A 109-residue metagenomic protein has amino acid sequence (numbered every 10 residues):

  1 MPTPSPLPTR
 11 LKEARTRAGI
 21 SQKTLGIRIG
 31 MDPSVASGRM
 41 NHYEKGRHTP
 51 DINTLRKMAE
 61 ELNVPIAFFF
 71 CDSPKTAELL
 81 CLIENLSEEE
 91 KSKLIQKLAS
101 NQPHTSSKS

Functional and structural regions predicted by a protein language model:
M1-R17: A short, Lys/Arg-rich alpha-helix, primarily the initiator
T16, I27, E60: Alpha-helical residues within the helix-turn-helix
G19-H42: Short alpha-helical DNA-recognition segment
I29, M40, E44, T54 (+1 more regions): DNA major-groove recognition helix of helix-turn-helix
D51-R56, E60-E78: Short C-terminal boundary/hinge segments that cap the last helix of small helical domains
S73-S109: Interfacial/linker helices and their anchor residues that mediate assembly or domain coupling
